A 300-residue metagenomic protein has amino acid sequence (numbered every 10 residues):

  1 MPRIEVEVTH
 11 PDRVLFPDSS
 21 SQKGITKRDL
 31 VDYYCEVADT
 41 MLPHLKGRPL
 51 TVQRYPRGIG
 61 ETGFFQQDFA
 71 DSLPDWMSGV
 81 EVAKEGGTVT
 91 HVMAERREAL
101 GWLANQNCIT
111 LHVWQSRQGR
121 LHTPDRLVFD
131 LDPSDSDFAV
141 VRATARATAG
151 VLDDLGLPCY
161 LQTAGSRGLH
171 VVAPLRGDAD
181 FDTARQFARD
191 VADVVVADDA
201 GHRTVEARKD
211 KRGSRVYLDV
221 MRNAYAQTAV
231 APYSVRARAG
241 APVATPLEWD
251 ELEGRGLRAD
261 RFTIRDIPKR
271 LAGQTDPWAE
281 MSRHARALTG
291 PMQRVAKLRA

Functional and structural regions predicted by a protein language model:
M1-A104: Charge-rich, low-complexity segments
M1-D32, D39-L42, K46-G47, C108-R126 (+3 more regions): C-terminal accessory nucleic-acid interaction domains of nucleic acid-metabolism proteins
R3, G165-S166: Core structural elements
Q53-Y55, C159-G165, E206-D210: Short beta-strand
V92-G165, L175-T183, A300: Signature for HUH/AEP ssDNA processing cores
G168-L169, R212: Short secondary-structure capping/turn micro-motifs that flank functional sites
H170-R176, V216-V220: A short beta-strand motif that forms the metal-chelation/ATP-contact edge of phosphoryl-transfer active sites
